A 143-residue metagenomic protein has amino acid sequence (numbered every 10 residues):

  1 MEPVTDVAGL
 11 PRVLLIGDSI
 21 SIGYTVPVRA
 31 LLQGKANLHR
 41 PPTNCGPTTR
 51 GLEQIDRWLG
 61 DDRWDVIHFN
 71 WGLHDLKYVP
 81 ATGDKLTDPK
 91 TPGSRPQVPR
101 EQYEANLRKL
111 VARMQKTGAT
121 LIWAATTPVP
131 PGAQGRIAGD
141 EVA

Functional and structural regions predicted by a protein language model:
M1-I67: Serine-esterase "nucleophile elbow" of acetyl-processing enzymes
L31-N37, R50-A143: Alpha-helical cap/lid subdomain in secreted, periplasmic, or secretory-pathway luminal O-acyl-processing enzymes
